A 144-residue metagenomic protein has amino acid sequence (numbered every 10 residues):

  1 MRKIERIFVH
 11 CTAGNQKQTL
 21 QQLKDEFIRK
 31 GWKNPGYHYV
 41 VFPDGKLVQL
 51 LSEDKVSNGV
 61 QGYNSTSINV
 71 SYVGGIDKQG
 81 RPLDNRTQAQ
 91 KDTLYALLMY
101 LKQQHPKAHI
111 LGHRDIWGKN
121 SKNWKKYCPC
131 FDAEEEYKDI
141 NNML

Functional and structural regions predicted by a protein language model:
M1-F8, T12, T66, G75-L144: Basic/polar, cationic surfaces and motifs that engage anionic cell-wall and phosphate/carboxylate ligands
M1-K55, P129-D132: Short, conserved "active-site rim" segments that organize catalytic pockets and cofactor/ligand binding
K33, Y63-S65: Short, flexible loop/turn motifs enriched in small residues
D54-Q61, M99: Short amphipathic alpha-helices and their capping/turn segments at secondary-structure boundaries
V70: Ligand-binding face of N-terminal immunoglobulin V-set domains in extracellular IgSF glycoproteins
